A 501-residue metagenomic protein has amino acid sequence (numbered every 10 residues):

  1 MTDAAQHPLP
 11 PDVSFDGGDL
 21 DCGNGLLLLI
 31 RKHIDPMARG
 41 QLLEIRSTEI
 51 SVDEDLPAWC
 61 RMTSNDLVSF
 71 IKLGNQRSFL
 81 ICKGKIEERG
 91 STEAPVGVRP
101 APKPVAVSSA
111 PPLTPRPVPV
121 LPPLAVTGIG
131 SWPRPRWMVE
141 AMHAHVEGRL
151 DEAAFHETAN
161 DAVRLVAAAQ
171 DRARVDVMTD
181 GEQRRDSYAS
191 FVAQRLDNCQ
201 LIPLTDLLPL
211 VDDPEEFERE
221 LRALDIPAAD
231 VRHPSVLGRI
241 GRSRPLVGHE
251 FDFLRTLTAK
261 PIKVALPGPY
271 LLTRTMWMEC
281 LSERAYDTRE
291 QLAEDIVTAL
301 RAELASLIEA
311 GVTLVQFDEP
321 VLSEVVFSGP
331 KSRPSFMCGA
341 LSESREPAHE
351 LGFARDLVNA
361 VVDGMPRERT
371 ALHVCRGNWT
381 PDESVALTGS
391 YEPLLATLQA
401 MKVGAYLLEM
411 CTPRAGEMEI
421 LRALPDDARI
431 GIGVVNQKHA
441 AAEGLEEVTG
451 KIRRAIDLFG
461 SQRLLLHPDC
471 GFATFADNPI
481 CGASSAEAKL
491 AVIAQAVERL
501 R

Functional and structural regions predicted by a protein language model:
T2-A101, R453: Domain-level signature for proteins that mediate thiol-based redox and metal-cofactor handling
R89, P95-R501: Domain-level signal for soluble alpha/beta catalytic cores
